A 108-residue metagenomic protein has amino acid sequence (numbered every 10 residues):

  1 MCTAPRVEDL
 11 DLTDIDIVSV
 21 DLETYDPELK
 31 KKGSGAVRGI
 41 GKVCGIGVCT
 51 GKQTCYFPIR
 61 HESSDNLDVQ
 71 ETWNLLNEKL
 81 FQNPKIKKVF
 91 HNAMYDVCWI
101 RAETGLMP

Functional and structural regions predicted by a protein language model:
M1-P108: Conserved RNase H-like, two-metal-ion catalytic cores of nucleic-acid enzymes
